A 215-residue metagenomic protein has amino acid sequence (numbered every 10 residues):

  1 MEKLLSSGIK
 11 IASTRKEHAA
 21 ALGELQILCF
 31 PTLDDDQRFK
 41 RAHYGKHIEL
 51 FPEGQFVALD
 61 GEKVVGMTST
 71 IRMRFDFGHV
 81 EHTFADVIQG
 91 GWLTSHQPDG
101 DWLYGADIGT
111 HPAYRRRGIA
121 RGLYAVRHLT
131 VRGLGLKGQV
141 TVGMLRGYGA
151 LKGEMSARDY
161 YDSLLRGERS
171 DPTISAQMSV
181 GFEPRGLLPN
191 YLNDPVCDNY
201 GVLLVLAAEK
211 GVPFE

Functional and structural regions predicted by a protein language model:
G8-L22: A short beta-loop-alpha structural element at the N-terminal edge of CoA-dependent acyl/N-acetyltransferase catalytic
L33-D76, H82-T94: Active-site rim helix/loop that mediates acceptor-substrate recognition in acyltransferases
E53, D198-L203: Short hydrophobic/aromatic beta-strand or adjacent loop that forms the aromatic wall/cage of a ligand/substrate-binding
T68-D107, A125, L145-P172, M178 (+1 more regions): Conserved acyl-donor/pantetheine-binding loop and adjacent beta-alpha core of acyl/acetyltransferases and related
H111-A113: Active-site acidic-Proline motif in GNAT/NAT acetyltransferases
R116-V131, V140-T141: Conserved acetyl-CoA-binding loop-helix of GNAT-fold acetyltransferases
K137, E183: Short acidic/polar active-site loop segments enriched in Thr and Asp
